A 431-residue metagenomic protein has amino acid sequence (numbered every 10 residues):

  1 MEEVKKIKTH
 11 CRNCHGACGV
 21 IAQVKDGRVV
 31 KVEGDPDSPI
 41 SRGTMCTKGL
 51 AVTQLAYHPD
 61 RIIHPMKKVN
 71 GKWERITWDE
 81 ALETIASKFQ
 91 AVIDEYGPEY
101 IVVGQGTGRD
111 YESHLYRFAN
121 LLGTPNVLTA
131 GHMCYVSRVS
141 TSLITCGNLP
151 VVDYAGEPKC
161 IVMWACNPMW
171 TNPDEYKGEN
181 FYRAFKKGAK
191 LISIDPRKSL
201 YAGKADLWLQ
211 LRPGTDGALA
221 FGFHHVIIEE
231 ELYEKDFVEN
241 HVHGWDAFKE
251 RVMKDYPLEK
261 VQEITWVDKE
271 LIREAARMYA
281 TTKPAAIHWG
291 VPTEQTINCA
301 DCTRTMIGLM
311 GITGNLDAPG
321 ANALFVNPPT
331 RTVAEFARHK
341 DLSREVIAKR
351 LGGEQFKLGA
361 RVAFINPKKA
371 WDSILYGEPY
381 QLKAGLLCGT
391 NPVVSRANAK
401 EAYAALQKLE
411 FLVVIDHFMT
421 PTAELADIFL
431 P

Functional and structural regions predicted by a protein language model:
M1-L232, H241, D268, L386: N-terminal export/assembly segments and adjacent metallocofactor-ligating motifs of anaerobic energy-metabolism
H10, A81-K88, E99, Y111-H114 (+13 more regions): General structural feature for long, well-ordered alpha-helical segments within catalytic domains of soluble enzymes
H15-A17, D37, Q105-G108, V291-C302 (+1 more regions): Glycine-rich phosphate/pyrophosphate-binding beta-alpha loops
R61-K72, E157-A165, F248-K260, K349-Q355 (+1 more regions): Gly-rich Lys/Arg/Thr-decorated short loops/hinges at beta-loop-alpha junctions or inter-strand turns that position
Y96-Y100, Y233-V238, A286, D317-L324: Flexible, glycine/charged-enriched surface loops at secondary-structure junctions
S113-R183, K187-I194, G217-F221, M310-L425: Extended redox/cofactor-interaction regions of prokaryotic respiratory oxidoreductases
F223, H243-K369: Active-site phosphate/pyrophosphate-binding segments
L430-P431: Catalytic alpha/beta core of large soluble enzyme barrels
